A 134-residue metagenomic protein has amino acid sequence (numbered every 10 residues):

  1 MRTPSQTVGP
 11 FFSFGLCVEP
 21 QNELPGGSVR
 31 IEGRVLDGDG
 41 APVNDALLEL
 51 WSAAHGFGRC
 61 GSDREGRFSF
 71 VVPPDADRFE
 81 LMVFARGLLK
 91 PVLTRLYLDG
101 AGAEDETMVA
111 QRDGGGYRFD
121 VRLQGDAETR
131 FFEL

Functional and structural regions predicted by a protein language model:
M1-L134: Beta-strand-dominated extracellular/periplasmic modules and repeats in secreted or surface-exposed proteins
